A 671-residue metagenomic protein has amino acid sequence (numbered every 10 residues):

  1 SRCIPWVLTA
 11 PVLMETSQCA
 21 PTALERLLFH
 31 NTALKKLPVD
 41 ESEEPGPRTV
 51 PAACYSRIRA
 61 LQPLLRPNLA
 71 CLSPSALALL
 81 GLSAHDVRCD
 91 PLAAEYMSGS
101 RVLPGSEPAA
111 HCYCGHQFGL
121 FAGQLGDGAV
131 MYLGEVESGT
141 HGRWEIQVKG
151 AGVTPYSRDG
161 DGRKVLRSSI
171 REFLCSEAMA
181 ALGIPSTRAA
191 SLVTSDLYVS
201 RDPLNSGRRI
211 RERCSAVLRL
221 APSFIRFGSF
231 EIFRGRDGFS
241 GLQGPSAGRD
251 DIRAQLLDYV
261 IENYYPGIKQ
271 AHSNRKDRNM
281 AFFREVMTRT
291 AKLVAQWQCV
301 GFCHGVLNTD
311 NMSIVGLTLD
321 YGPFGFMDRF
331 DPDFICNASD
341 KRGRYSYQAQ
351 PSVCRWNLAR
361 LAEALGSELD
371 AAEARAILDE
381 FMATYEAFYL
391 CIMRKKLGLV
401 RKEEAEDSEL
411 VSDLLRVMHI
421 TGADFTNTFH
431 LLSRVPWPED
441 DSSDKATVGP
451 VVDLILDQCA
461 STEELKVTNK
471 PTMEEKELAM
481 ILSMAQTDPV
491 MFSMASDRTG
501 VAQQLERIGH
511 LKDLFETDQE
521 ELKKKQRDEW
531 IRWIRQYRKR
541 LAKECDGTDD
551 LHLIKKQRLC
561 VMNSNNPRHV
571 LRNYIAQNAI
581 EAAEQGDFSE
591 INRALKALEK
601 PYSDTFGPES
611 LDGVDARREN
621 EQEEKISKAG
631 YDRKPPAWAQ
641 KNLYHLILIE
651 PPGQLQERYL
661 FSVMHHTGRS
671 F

Functional and structural regions predicted by a protein language model:
C3-Y113, F118, Y347-F671: Regulatory N- and C-terminal appendages and interdomain linkers associated with kinase/kinase-like NTP transferase
W6, A10-A295, A372-L378, R558 (+3 more regions): Phosphate/dinucleotide-binding and metal-coordinating scaffold of catalytic cores in nucleotide-dependent enzymes
S169, V199-D202, S206-H304, V315-A423 (+2 more regions): ATP-dependent phospho-/nucleotidyl transfer catalytic cores
L174-E177, L197, I335, K341 (+1 more regions): Short, surface-exposed, polar/charged, turn-prone segments marking secondary-structure boundaries
L182-T187, K341-Y345, G613-V614: Low-complexity, flexible helical/coil segments
L307-M312: Hydrophobic residue at the +6 position relative to the catalytic HRD Asp in the kinase catalytic loop
